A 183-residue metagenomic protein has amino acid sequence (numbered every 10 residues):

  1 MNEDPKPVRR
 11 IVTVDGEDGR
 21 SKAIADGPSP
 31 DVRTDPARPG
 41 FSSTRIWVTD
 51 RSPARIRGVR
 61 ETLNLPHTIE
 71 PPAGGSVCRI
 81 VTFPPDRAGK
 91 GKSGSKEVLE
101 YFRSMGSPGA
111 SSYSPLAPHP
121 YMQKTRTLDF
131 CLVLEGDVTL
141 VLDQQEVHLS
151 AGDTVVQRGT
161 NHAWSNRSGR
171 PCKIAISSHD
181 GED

Functional and structural regions predicted by a protein language model:
M1-N64: N-terminal leader/capping segments at the start of a protein or of a new domain
R10-V14, R20-I24, P30-T34, S107-S111 (+1 more regions): Double-stranded beta-helix
E17-D18, A25-S29, P53-R57, I69-R87 (+1 more regions): Glyoxalase I/VOC metalloenzyme domain signal
P28-P30, C78-T125, G159-N161, E182: Conserved short histidine dyad/triad with adjacent acidic residue
R45-T68, V77-F83, K90-S93, E100-Y101: Terminal, intrinsically disordered low-complexity segments enriched in charged/polar and proline residues
G74-V77, P84, D137, E146-S150 (+1 more regions): Ligand-binding loop in jelly-roll beta-barrel domains
L116-A151: A short beta-strand-loop-beta hairpin characteristic of the jelly-roll/cupin
